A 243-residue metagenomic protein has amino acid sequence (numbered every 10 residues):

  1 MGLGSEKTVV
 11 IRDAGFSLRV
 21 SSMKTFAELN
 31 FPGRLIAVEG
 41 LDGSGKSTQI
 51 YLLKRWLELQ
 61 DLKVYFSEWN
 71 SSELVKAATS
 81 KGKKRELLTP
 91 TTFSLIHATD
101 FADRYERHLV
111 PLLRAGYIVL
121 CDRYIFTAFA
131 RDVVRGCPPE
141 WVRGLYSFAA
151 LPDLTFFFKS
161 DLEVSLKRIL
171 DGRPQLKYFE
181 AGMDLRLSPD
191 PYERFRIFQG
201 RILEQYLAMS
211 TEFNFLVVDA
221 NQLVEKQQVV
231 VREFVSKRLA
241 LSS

Functional and structural regions predicted by a protein language model:
S17-L29, K54, L170-S243: NTP-dependent small-molecule kinase module
V38: Hydrophobic anchor at the beta1->P-loop junction of P-loop NTPases
L41: P-loop (Walker A) phosphate-binding loop of NTP-binding proteins
K46: Conserved lysine of the Walker
Q49: Hydrophobic positions on the alpha1 helix immediately C-terminal to the Walker A/P-loop
Q60-A150: ATP-dependent small-molecule kinase phosphotransfer cores that center on conserved nucleotide phosphate-binding segments
S71-E73, I125-F126, S160-L166, V224: Conserved nucleotide-binding/hydrolysis micro-motifs of P-loop NTPases
A128-R201: A glycine- and Lys/Arg-enriched "phosphate-lid" helix/loop adjacent to the NTP-binding pocket of small-molecule kinases
